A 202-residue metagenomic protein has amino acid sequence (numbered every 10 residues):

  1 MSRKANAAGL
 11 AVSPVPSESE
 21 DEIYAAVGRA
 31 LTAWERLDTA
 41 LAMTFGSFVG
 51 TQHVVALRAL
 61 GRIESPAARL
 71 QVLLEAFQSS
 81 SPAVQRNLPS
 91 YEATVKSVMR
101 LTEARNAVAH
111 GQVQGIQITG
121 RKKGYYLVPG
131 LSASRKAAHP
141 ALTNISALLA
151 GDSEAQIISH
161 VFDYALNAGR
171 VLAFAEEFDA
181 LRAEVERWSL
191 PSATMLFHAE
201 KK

Functional and structural regions predicted by a protein language model:
S2-T32, T39-K202: Acidic, Ser/Thr/Gly/Pro-rich intrinsically disordered interaction regions
